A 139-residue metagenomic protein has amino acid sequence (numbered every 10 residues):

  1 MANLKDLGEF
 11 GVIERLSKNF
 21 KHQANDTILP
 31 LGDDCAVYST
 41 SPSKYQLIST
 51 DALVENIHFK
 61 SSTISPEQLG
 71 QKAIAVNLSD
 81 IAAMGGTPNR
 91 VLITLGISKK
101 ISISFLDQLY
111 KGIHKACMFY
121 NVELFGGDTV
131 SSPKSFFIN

Functional and structural regions predicted by a protein language model:
M1-S65, M84, I93, A116: Extreme N-terminal cap/leader segments of soluble proteins
G8-V12, D33, L69, A73 (+4 more regions): General structural feature for long, well-ordered alpha-helical segments within catalytic domains of soluble enzymes
I13-S17, L78, Y110: A generic alpha-helix structural signal
T27-P30, N77, D128-T129: Short beta-strand
L31-D33, Q71, G86, G127-D128: Gly/Ser/Thr-rich helix-start
L53, P88-N139: Glycine-rich anion-binding loops of enzyme active sites
S62, P66-G70, S98, S102: Short secondary-structure transition/capping motifs
P66-R90, K111-F119: Small-aliphatic-rich amphipathic alpha-helix that forms the alpha element of a beta-alpha
